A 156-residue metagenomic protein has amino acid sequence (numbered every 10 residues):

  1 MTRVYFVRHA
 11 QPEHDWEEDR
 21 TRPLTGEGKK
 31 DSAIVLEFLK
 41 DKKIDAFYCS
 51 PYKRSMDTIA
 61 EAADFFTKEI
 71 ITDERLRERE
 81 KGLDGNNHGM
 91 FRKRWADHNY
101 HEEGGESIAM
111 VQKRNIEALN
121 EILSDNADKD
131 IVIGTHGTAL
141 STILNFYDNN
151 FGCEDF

Functional and structural regions predicted by a protein language model:
T2-I70, E106-A109: Active-site-proximal alpha-helix that buttresses catalytic centers in soluble enzyme cores
Q11-E13, K53-R54, R77-E78, G137-L140: Short, solvent-exposed loop/turn segments at secondary-structure junctions
W16-D19, I59, G82-N86, N145-F146: Short aromatic-enriched loop/helix-cap "lid" or pocket-rim segments at secondary-structure transitions that line
R22-P23, D64-E117: Phosphate-handling substructures
A33-K40, I116-S124: Generic structural signal for well-ordered alpha-helical scaffold segments
D41, G85-G89, D128: A glycine-biased structural micro-motif
C49-S50, K113, G134-T135: Short beta-strand scaffold positions
M56, D64, E117-F156: Active-site-adjacent alpha-helix immediately C-terminal to a catalytic or transition-state-stabilizing loop
